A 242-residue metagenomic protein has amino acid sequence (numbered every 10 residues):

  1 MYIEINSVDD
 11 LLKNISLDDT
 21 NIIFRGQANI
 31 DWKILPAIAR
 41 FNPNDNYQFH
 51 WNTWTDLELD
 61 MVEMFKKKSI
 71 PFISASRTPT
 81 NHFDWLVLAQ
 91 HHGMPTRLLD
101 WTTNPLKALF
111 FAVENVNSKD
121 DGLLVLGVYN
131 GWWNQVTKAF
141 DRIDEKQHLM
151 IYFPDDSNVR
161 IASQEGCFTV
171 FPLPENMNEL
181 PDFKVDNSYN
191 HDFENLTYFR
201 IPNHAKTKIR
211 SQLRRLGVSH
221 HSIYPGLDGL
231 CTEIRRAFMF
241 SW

Functional and structural regions predicted by a protein language model:
M1-W242: Catalytic-core elements of nucleic-acid end-processing and repair enzymes
